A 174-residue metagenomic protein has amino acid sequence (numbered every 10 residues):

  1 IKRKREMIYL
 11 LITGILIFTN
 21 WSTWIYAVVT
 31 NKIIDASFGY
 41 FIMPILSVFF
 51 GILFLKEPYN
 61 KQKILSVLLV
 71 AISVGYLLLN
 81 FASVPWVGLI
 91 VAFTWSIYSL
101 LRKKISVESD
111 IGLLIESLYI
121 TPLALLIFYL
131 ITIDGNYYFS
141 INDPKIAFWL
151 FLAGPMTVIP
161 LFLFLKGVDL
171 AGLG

Functional and structural regions predicted by a protein language model:
I1-K2, V70-S83, T121-K145: Membrane-interface helix-cap regions at the ends of transmembrane helices in multi-pass membrane proteins
I1-T23, W86-I90, Y137-I159, L163: Loop-to-transmembrane-helix transition segments
Y26, I42-Q62: C-terminal transmembrane-helix exit sites in multi-pass transporters
A27-V28, L53-L55, I105, G112 (+1 more regions): Hydrophobic/aromatic residues within transmembrane alpha-helices of multi-pass small-molecule transporters
K32, L55-N60, E108-D110, G172-L173: A helix-boundary/kink motif common to multi-pass secondary transporters, especially Major Facilitator Superfamily
F38-I42, S109-Y119, V158-G174: Helix-helix packing/entry segments at the starts of transmembrane helices
Y59-L78, V91: Hydrophobic transmembrane alpha-helices of multi-pass small-molecule transport proteins
S83-N136: Transmembrane alpha-helical segments that form core, pore/gating elements of small-molecule transporters/exporters
